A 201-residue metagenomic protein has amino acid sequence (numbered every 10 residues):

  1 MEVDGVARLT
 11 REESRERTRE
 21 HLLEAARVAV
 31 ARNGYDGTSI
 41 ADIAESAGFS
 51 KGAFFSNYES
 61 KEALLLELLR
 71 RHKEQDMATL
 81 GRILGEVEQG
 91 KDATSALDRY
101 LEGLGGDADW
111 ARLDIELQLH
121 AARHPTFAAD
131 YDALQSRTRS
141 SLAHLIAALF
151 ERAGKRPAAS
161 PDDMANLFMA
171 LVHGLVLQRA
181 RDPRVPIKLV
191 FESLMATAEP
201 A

Functional and structural regions predicted by a protein language model:
M1-R17: N-terminal intrinsically disordered/low-complexity leader segments
E12, E16, E20, E24 (+10 more regions): Generic detection of well-ordered alpha-helical segments
H21, A25-E67: Helix-turn-helix
H21, A25-R32, T79-I83, L113 (+2 more regions): Solvent-exposed, amphipathic alpha-helical segments
Y58, E116-R123: Short helix-capping/turn signature of helix-turn-helix
E67, G81-W110, P161-F168: Hydrophobic alpha-helical connector segments
E74-R82, G106-I115, P125-R152, D163 (+2 more regions): Amphipathic alpha-helical packing segments from all-alpha helical-bundle domains
F127-A129, L149-A201: Hydrophobic/aromatic-rich alpha-helical bundle segments in the mid-to-C-terminal region
